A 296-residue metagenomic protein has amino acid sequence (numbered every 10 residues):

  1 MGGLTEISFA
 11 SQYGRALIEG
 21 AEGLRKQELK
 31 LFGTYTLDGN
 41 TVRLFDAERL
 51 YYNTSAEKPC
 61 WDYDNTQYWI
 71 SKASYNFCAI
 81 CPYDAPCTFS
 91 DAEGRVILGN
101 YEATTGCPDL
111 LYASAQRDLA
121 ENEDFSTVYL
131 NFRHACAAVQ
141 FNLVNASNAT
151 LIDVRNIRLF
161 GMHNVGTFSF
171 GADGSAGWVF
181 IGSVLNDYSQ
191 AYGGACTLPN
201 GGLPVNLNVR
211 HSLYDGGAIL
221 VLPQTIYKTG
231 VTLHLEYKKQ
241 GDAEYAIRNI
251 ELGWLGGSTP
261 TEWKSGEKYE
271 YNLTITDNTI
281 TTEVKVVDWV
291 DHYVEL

Functional and structural regions predicted by a protein language model:
M1-L296: Sec-type signal peptide cleavage vicinity
